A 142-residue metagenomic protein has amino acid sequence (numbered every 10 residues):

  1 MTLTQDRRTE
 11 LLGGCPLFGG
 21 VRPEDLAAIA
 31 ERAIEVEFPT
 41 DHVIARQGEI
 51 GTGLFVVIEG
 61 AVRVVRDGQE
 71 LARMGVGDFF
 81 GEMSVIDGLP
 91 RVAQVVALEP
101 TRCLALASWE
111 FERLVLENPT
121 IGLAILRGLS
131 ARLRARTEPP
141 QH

Functional and structural regions predicted by a protein language model:
M1-H142: Cytosolic regulatory regions built on CNB/CRP/Popeye-like sensor folds
